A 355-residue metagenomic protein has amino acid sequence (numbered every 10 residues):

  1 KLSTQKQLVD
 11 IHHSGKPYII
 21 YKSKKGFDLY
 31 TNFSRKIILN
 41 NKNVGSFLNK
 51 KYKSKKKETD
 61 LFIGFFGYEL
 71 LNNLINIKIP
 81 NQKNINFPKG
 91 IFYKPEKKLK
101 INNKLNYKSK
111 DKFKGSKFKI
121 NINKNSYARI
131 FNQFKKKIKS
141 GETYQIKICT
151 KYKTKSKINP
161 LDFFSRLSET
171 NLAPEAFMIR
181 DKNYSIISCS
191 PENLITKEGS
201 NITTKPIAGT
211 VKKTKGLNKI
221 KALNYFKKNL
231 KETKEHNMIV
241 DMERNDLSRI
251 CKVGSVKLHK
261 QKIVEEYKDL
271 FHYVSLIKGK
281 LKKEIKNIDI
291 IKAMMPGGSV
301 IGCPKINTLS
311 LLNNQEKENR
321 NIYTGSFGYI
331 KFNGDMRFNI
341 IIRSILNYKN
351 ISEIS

Functional and structural regions predicted by a protein language model:
K1-S355: Extended alpha-helical targeting/anchoring segments, especially N-terminal organellar/secretory targeting helices
